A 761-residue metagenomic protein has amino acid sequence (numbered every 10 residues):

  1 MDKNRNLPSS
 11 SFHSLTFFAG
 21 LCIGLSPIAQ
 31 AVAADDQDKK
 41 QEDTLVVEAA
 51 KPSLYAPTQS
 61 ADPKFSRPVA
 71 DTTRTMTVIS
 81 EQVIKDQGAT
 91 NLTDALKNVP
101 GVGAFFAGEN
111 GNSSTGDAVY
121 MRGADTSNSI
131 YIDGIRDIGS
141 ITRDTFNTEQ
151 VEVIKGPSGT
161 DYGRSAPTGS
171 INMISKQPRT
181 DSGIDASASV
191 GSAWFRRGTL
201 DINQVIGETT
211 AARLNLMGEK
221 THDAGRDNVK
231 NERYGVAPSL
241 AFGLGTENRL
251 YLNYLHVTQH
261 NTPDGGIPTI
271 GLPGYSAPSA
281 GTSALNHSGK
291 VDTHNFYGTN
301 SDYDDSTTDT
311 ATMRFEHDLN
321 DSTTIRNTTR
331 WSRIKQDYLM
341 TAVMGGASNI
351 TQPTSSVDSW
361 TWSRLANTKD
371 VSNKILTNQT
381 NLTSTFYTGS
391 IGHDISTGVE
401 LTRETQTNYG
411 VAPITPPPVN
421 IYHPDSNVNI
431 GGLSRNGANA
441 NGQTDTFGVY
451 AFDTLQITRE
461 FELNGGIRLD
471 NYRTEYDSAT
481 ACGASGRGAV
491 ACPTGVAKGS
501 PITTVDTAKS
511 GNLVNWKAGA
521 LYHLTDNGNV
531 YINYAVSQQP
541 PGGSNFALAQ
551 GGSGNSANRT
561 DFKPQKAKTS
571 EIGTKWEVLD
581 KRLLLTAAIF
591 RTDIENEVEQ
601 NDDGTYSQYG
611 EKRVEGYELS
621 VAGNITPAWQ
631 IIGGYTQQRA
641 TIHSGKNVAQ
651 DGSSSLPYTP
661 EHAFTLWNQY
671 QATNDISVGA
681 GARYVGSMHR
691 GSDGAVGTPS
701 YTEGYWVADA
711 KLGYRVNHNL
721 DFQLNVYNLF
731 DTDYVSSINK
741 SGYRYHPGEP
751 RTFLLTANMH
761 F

Functional and structural regions predicted by a protein language model:
E42-D181, I572: Acidic, small-polar-rich N-terminal luminal/periplasmic segments of exported/outer-membrane proteins
F146-E149, T160-P238, L244-R249, D309 (+2 more regions): Outer-membrane beta-barrel translocator/receptor signature
E219-A224, V236-D318, Q336-N373, I414-T446 (+1 more regions): Acidic/polar loop-and-plug regions of large Gram-negative outer-membrane beta-barrel proteins
A241-G243, N373, G392-D394, E400-E404 (+7 more regions): Structural signature of Gram-negative outer-membrane beta-barrels, strongest in the C-terminal barrel of TonB-dependent
A311-R333, R364-A479: Face-selective signature of the C-terminal outer-membrane beta-barrel domain
E316-N320, T324-R330, I334-A342, Y531 (+2 more regions): Membrane-embedded beta-barrel scaffold of Gram-negative outer-membrane proteins
A588-D593, S607-D693, F730, T756-H760: Gram-negative outer-membrane beta-barrel transporters
Y684-D693, G713-F761: C-terminal beta-signal and adjacent terminal beta-strands/loops of Gram-negative outer-membrane beta-barrel proteins
